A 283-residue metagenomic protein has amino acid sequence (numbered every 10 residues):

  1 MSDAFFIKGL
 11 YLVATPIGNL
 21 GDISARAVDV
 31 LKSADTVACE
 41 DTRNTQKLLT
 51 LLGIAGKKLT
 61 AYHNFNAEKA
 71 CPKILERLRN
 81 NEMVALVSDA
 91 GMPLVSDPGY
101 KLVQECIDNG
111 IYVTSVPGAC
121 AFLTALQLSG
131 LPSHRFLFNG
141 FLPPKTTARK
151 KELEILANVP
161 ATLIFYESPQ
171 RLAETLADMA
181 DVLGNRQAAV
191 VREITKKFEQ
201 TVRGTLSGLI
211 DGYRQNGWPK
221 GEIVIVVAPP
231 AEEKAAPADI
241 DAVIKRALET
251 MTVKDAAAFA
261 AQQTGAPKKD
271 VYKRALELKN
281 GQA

Functional and structural regions predicted by a protein language model:
M1-N64: Glycine-rich, flexible N-terminal cofactor/catalytic loop recognition
S2, K101-V159: Class I SAM-dependent methyltransferase SAM-binding "motif I" and its flanking Rossmann-like core
I7, M83, T162, P169-A283: A contiguous loop/helix-start segment that scaffolds small-molecule binding in enzyme catalytic cores
G9-V13, N81-S88, F136, A161-F165 (+1 more regions): Generic beta-sheet signal
L31-V37, G110-T114, T162-L163: Short active-site oxyanion
C39, S115-G118, F165, V190: General beta-strand structural signal in soluble alpha/beta enzymes
R43-T45, G91, A121, R171: Alpha-helix capping/helix-boundary segments
Y62-E68, L142-K145: Conserved helicase motor
